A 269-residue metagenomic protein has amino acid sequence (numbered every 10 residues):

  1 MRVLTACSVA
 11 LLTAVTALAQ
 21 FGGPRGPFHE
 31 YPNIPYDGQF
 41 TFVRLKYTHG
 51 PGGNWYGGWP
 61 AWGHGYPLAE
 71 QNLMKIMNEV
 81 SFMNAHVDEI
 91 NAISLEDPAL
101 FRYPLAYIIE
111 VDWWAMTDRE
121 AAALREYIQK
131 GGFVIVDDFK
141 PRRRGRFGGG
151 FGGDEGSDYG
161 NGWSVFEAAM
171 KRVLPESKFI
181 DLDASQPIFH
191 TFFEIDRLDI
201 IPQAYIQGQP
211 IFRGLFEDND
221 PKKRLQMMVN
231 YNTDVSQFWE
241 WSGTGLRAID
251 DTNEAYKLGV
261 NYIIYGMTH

Functional and structural regions predicted by a protein language model:
T5-A17: Bacterial N-terminal signal peptides
A19-L105, I109-D112, D234-V235, W241-H269: Aromatic-Pro/Gly-enriched surface loop or interdomain linker that acts as a lid/target-recognition segment
G23-G26, G50-Y56, R142-W241, D251-Y256 (+1 more regions): An acidic, glycine-rich "communication" segment
G38-T41, F101-A106, Q129-V134, S177-K178 (+1 more regions): Loop/turn elements at helix/coil->beta-strand transitions in domains of secreted/extracellular proteins
F42, L105-S157, W163: Short alpha-beta junction capping motif
M83-S94, V136-F139, E176-S185: Surface-exposed patches in mature extracellular/periplasmic domains of secreted proteins
